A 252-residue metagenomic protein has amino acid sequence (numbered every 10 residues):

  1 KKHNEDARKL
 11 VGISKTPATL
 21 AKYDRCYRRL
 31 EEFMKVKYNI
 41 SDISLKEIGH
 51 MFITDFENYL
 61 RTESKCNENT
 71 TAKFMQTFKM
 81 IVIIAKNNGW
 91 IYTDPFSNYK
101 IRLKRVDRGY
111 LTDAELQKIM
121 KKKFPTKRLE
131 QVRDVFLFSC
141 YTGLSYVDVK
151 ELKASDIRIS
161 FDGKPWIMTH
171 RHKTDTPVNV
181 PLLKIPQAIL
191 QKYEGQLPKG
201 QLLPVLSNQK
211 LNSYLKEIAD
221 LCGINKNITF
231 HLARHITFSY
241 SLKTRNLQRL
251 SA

Functional and structural regions predicted by a protein language model:
K1-C26: Short, aromatic/basic-rich helix-turn unit that serves as a nucleic-acid recognition element
A18, C26-V36, T62-S97, V147: N-terminal DNA-binding recognition helix of tyrosine site-specific recombinases/integrases
I48-M51, Q131-V132, V205-Q209, N225-R245: Short basic/aromatic active-site micro-motif
E68, A72-F74, I91-Y146, K164: Basic, Lys/Arg- and aromatic-enriched nucleic-acid-binding interface segment
I83-D94, S139-D162, Q248: Short, charged phosphate-coordinating catalytic segments
V106-G109, E115, E151-L190: Conserved tyrosine-mediated DNA breakage-rejoining catalytic core shared by Y-recombinases
L137, Y141, V147-D148, E217 (+1 more regions): C-terminal catalytic core of tyrosine-transesterase DNA break-rejoin enzymes
R171-Q191, Q196-E217: C-terminal catalytic core of Y-nucleophile DNA break-rejoin enzymes
